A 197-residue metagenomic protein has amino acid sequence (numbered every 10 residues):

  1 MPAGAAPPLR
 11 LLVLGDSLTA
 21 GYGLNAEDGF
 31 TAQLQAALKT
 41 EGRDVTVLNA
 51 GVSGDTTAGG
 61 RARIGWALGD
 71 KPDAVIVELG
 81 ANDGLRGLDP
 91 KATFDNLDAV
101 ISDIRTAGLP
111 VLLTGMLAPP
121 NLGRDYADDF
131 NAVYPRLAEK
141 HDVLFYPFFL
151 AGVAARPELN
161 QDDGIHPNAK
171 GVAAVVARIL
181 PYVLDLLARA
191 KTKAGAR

Functional and structural regions predicted by a protein language model:
P2-S53, R63-K71: Serine-esterase "nucleophile elbow" of acetyl-processing enzymes
T40-R43, G59-R197: Alpha-helical cap/lid subdomain in secreted, periplasmic, or secretory-pathway luminal O-acyl-processing enzymes
G54-A58: Acidic-and-aromatic substrate-binding clefts and catalytic sites of carbohydrate-active enzymes
